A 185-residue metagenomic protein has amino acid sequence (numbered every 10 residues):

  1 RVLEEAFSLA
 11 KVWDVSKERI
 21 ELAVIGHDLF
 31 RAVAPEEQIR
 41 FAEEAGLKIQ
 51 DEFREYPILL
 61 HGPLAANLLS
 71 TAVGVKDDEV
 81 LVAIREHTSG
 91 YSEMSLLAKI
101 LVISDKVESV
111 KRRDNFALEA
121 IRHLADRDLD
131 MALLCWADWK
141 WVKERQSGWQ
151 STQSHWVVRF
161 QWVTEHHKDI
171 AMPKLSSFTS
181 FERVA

Functional and structural regions predicted by a protein language model:
F7-C135, F178-E182: Divalent metal-dependent catalytic cores for phosphoryl transfer on phosphate-bearing substrates
D126, W141-V142: N-terminal hydrophobic signal/anchor transmembrane helix of membrane proteins
V142-A185: Charged phosphate-binding loop/patch that engages nucleotide di/tri-phosphates or the phosphate backbone of nucleic
